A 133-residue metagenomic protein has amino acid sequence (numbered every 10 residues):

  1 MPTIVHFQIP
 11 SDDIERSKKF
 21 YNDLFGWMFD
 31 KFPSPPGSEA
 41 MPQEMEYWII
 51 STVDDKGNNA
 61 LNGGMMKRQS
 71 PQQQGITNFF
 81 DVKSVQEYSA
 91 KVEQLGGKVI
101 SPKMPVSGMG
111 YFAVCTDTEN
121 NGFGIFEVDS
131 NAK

Functional and structural regions predicted by a protein language model:
M1-K19, L24, G75-N78, E127-K133: N-terminal beta-strand motif that seeds the catalytic metal site of vicinal oxygen chelate
P2, I9, P33, S89-K133: Vicinal oxygen chelate
I4-D12, M66-K91, Y111-T116: Vicinal oxygen chelate
Q8-N59: Core segments of cupin and vicinal oxygen chelate
K19, D23, Q86-Q94: Replace "anionic and nucleotidyl ligands
M45, N58-A60, P71-G75, Q94: Short connector loops at helix/strand junctions that flank enzyme active sites, especially segments positioning acidic
Y47, N62, F112-V114: Short hydrophobic/aromatic beta-strand element in the GNAT-like acyltransferase core that lines or flanks the acyl-donor
G63-M65, F123-G124: Conserved beta-strand in the GNAT
